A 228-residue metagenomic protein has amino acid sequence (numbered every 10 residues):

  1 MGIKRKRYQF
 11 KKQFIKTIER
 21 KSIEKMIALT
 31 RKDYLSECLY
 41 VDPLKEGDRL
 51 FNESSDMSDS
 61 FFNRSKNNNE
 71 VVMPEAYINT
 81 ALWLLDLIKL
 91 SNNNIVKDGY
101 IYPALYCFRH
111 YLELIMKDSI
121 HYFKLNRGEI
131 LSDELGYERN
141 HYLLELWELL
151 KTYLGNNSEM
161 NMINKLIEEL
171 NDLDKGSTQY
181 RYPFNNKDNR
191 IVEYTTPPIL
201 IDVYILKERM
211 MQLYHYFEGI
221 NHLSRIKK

Functional and structural regions predicted by a protein language model:
R5: Structured alpha-helical
I15, R20-V72, I78, R127-K228: Long, charged low-complexity segments
E53-I95, Y102-C107, L114-L125: Short, contiguous, well-structured surface segments enriched in hydrophobic/aromatic residues
N93-Y100, L131, E159: Residue-level recognition of alpha-helical structural elements
E113-L114, K175: Long, contiguous alpha-helical bundle segments
